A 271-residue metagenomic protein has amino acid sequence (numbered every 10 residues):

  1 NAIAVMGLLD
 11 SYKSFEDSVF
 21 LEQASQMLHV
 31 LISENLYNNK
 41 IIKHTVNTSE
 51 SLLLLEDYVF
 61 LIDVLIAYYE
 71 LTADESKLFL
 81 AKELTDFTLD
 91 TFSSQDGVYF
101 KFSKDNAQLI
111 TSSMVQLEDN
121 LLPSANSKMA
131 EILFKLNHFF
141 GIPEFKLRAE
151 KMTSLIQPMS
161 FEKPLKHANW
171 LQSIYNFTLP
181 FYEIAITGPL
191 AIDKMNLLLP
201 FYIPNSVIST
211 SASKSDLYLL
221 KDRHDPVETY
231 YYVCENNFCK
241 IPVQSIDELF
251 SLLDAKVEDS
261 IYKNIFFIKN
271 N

Functional and structural regions predicted by a protein language model:
N1-N271: Glycan-recognition and catalytic cores of secretory/periplasmic carbohydrate-active enzymes
